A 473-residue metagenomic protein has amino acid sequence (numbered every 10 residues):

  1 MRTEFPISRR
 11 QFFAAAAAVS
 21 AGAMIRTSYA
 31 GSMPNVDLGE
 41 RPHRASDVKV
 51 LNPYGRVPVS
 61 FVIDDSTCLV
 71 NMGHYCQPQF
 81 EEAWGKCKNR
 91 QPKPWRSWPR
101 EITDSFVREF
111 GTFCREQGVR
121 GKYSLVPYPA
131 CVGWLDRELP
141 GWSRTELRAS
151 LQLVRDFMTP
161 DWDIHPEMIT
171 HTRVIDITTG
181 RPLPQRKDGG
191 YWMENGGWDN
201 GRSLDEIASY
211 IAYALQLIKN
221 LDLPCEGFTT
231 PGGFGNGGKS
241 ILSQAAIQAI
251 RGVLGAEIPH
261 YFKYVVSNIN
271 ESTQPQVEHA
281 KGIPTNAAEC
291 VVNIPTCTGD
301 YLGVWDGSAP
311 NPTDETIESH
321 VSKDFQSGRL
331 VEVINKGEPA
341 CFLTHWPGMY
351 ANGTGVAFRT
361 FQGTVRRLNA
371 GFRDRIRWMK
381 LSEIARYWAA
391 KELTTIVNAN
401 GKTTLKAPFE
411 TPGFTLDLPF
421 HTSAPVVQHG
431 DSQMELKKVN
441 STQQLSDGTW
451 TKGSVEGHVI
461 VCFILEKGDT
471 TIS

Functional and structural regions predicted by a protein language model:
R2-S20: N-terminal secretory signal peptides and thylakoid transit peptides that target proteins across membranes
M33-G55, S60, S66, S143-R144 (+5 more regions): Active-site-adjacent pocket scaffolds in enzyme catalytic domains
G39-D163, T170-T172, L204, Y210-G235 (+2 more regions): Active-site beta->alpha N-cap acidic-glycine motif
C68-N71, P129-L135, T172-T178, F234-S240 (+3 more regions): Short catalytic/ligand-binding loop motif for oxyanion handling, primarily in non-cytosolic enzymes, centered on
G337-T354, R375-E383: Substrate-binding cleft of secreted/luminal carbohydrate-active enzymes
A357-A390: Catalytic cores of secreted or luminal carbohydrate-active enzymes
K391-S473: C-terminal beta-sandwich/jelly-roll accessory domains of carbohydrate-active enzymes
